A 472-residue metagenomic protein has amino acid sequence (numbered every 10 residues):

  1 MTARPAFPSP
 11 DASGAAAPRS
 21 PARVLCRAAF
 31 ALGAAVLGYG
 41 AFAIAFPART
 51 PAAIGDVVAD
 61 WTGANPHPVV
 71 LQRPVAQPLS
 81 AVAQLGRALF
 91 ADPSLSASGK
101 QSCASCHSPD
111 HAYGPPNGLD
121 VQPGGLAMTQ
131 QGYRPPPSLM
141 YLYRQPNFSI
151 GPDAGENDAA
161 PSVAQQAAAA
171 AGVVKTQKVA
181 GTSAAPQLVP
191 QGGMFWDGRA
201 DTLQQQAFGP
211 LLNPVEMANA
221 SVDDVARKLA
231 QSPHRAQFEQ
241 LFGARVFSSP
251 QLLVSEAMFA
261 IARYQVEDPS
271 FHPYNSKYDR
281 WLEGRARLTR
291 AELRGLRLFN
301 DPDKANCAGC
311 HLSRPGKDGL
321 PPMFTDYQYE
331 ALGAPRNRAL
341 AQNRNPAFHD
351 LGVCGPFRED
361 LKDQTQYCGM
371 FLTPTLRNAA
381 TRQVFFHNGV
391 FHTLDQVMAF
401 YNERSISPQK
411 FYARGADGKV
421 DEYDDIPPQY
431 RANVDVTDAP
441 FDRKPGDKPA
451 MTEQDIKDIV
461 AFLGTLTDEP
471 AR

Functional and structural regions predicted by a protein language model:
T2-R472: Periplasmic c-type cytochrome electron-transfer domains
